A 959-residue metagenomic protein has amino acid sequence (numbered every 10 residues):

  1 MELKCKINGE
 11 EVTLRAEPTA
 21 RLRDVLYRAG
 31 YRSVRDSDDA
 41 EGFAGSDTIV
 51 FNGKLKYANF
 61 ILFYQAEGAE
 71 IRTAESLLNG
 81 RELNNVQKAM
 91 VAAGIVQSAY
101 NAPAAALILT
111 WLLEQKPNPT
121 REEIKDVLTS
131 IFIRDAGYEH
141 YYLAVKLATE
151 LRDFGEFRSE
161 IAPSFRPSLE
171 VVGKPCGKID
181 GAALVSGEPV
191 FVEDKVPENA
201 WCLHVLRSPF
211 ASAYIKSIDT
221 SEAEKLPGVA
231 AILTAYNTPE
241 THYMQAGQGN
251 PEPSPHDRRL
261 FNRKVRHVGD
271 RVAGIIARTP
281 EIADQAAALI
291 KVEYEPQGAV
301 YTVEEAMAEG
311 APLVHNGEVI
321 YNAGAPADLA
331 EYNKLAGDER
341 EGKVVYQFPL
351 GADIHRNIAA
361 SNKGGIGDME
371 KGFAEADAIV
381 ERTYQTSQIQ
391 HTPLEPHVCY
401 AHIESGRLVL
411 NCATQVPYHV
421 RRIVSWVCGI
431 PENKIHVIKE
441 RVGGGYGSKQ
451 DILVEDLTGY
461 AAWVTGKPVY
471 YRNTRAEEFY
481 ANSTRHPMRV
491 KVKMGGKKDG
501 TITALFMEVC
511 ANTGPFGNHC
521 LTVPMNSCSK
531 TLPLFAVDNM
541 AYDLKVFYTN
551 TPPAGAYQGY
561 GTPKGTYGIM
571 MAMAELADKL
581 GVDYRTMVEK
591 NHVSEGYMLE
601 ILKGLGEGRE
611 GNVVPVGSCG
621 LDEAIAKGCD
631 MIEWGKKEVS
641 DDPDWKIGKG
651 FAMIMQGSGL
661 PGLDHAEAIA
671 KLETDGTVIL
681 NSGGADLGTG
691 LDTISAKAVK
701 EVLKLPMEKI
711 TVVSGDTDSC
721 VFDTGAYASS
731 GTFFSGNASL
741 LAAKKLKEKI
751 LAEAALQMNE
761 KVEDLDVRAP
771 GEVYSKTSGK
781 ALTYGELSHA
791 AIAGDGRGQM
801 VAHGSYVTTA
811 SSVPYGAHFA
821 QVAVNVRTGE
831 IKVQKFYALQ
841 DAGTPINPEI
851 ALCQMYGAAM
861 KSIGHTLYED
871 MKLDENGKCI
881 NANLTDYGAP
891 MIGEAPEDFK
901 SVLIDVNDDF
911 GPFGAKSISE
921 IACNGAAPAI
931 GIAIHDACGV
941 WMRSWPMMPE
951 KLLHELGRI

Functional and structural regions predicted by a protein language model:
M1-I161: Signature of N-terminal electron-transfer/Fe-S-associated modules in redox systems
I49, K56, I61, A183 (+11 more regions): Short beta-strand elements
G94, K174, D180-S186, N250-P251 (+6 more regions): Glycine-rich loop/linker segments at domain edges
T149-R340: Flexible, low-hydrophobicity surface segments
A235-Y236, G429-K434, V464-V469, K498 (+2 more regions): C-terminal catalytic domains of large/alpha subunits in multi-subunit enzymes
R271, R278-T279, K467-T513, N737-D766: Phosphate/diphosphate-binding loops
N316-C428, S594-T677, K697, I880-M891 (+1 more regions): Helix-loop-helix junctions that connect adjacent transmembrane helices in secondary transporters/permeases, recognized
R422, R441-G466, Y470-R472, L691-A698: Thiamine diphosphate
